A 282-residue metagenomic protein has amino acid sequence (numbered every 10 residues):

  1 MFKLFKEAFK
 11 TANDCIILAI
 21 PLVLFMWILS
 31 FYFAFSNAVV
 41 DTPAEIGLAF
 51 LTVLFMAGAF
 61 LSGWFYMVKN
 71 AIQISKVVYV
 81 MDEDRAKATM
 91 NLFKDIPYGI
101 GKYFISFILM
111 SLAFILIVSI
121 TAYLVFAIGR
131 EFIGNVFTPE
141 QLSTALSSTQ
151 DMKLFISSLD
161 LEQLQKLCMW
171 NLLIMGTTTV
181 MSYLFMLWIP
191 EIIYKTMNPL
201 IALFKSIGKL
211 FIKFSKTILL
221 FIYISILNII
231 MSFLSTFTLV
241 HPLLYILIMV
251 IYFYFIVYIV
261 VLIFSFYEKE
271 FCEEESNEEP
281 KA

Functional and structural regions predicted by a protein language model:
M1-A282: Hydrophobic alpha-helical membrane segments
